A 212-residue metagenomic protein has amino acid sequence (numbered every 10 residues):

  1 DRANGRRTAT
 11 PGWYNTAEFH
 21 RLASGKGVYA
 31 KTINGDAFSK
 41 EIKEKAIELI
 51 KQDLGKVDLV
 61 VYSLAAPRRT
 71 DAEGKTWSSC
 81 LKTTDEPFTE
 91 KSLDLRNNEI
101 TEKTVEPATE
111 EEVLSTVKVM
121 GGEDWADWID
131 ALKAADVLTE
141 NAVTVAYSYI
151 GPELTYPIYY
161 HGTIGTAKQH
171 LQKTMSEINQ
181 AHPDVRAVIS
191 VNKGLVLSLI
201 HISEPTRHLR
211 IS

Functional and structural regions predicted by a protein language model:
R2-Y29: Glycine-rich phosphate-binding loop and adjoining beta1-alpha1-beta2 segment of Rossmann-like nucleotide-binding folds
P11, A72-V117: Short, flexible helix-coil linker/hinge segments at the edges of structured domains or between repeats
V28, K45-G74: A glycine-rich helix->loop->beta "capping" turn within Rossmann-like NAD(P)(H)-dependent oxidoreductase domains
G35-A46, G122: The beta1-alpha1 cofactor-binding region of Rossmann-like NAD(H)/NADP(H)-dependent oxidoreductases
D127-A134, T163-H182: Active-site Tyr-X1-5-Lys
E140-Y149, L171, N179-S198: Conserved beta-loop-beta element that borders a ligand/cofactor-binding pocket
I200-I211: Single conserved hydrophobic/aromatic residue that forms the stacking wall/gate of nucleotide- or nucleobase-binding
